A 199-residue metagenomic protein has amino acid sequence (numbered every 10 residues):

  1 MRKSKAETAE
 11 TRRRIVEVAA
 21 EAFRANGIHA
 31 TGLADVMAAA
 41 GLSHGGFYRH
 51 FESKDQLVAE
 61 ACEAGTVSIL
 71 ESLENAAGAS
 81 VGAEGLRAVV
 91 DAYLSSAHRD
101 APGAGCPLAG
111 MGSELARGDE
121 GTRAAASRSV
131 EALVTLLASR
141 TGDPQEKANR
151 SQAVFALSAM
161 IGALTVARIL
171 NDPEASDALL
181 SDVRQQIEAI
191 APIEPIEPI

Functional and structural regions predicted by a protein language model:
M1-E10, E194-I199: N-terminal intrinsically disordered/low-complexity leader segments
R14, V18-A25, S72-N75, A159-V166: Solvent-exposed, amphipathic alpha-helical segments
R14, V18-Q56, E60: Helix-turn-helix
E17, A83-H98, V154, D177 (+1 more regions): Amphipathic alpha-helical segments that line or abut small-molecule/effector binding pockets and mediate allosteric
E60, E74-G105: Hydrophobic alpha-helical connector segments
E63-S68: Short, basic, alpha-helical segments at the C-terminal edge of helix-turn-helix-like DNA-binding modules
G85-V89, R99-S127: Amphipathic alpha-helical segments used for helix-helix packing
D119-R128, R140-I199: Hydrophobic/aromatic-rich alpha-helical bundle segments in the mid-to-C-terminal region
